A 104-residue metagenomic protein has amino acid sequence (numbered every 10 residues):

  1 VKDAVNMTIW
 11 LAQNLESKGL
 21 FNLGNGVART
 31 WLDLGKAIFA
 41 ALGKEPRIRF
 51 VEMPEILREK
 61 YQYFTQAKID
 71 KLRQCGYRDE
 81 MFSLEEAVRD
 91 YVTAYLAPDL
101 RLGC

Functional and structural regions predicted by a protein language model:
V1-C104: C-terminal substrate-binding subdomain of Rossmann-fold SDR/epimerase-dehydratase oxidoreductases
